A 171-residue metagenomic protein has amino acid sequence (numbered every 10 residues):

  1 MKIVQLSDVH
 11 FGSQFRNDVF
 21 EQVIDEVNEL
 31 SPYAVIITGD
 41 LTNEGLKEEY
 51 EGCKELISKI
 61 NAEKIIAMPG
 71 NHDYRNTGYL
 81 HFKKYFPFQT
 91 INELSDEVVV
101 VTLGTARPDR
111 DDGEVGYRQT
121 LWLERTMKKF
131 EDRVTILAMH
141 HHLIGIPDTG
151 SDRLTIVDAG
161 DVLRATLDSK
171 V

Functional and structural regions predicted by a protein language model:
M1-L56, R125: N-terminal active-site segment of His-dependent metallophosphoesterases
M1-V4, N92-T102, K128-V134: Beta-strand-turn-beta hairpins that frame and shape the catalytic cleft of phosphate-ester-processing enzymes
L6-S7, V35-D40, K64-N71, G104 (+2 more regions): Active-site neighborhood of phospho(di)ester-bond hydrolases with catalytic His/Asp-centered motifs
V9-H10, A106-R110, H142-I146: A short, flexible beta-alpha/helix-coil linker loop
F15-D18, G39-S58, Y74-P87, G113 (+1 more regions): Metal-dependent catalytic neighborhoods of phosphoester/phosphodiester hydrolases
E26-V35, G113-V171: His/acidic metal-ligating clusters that form di-metal
V27, I57-N61, K83-F86, T126-F130: Alpha-helix C-terminal capping segments
E63-V101, T105-D109, Y117-R118: Active-site neighborhood of divalent metal-dependent phosphoester bond hydrolases
